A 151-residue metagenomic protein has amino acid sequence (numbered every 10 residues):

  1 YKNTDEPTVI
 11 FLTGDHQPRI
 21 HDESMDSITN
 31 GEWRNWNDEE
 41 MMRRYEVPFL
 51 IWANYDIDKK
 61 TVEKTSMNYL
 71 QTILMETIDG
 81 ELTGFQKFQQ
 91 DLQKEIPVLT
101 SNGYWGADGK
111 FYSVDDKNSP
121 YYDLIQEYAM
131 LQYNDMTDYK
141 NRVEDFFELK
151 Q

Functional and structural regions predicted by a protein language model:
Y1-Q151: Solvent-exposed soluble domains appended to multi-pass membrane proteins
